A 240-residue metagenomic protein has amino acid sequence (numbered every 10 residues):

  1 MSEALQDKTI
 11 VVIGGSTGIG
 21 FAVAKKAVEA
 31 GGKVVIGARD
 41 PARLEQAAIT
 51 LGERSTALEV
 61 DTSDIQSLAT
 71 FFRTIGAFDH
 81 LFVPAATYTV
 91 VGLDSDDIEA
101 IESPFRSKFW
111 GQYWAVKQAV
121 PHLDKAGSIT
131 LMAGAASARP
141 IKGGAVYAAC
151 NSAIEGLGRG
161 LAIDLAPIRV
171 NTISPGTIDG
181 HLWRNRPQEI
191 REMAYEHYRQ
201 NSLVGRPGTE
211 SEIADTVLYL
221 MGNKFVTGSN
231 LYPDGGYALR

Functional and structural regions predicted by a protein language model:
S16-G18: Conserved glycine-rich cofactor-binding loop
A30-Q46: Conserved glycine-rich Rossmann-like NAD(P)H-binding loop of the short-chain dehydrogenase/reductase
L51-Q66: Rossmann-fold cofactor-recognition segment
G92-L93, D97-F105, A194, Y198: Substrate-binding pocket helix/loop in short-chain dehydrogenase/reductase
I101-F105, F109, Y113-W114, S128-A166 (+1 more regions): Catalytic loop of short-chain dehydrogenase/reductase
E155, D164-G180, V226-P233: Conserved Rossmann-fold SDR core element
R191-S211: Catalytic Tyr-x(3-8)-Lys segment
R206-P233, A238: C-terminal substrate-recognition "lid" of short-chain dehydrogenase/reductases
